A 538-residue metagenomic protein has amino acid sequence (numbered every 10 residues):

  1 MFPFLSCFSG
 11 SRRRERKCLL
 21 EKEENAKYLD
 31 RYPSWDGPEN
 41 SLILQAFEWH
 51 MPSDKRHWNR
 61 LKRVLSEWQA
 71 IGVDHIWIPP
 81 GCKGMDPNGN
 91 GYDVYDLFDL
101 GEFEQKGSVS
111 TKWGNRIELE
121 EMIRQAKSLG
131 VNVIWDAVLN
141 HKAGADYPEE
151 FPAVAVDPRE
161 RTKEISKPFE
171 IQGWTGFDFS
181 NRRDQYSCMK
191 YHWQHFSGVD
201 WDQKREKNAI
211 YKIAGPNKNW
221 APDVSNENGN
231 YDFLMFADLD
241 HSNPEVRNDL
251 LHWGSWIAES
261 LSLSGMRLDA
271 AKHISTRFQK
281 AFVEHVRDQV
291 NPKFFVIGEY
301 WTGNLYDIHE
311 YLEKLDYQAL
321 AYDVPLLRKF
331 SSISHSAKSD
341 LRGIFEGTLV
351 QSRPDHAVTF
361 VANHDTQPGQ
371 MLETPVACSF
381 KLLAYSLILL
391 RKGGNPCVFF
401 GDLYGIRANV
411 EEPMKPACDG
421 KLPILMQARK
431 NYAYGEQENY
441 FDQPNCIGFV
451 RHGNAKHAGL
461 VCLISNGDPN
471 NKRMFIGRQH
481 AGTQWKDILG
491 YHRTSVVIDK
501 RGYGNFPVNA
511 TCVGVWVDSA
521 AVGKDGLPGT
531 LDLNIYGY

Functional and structural regions predicted by a protein language model:
F4-C7, R13-S41, R60-Q69, V73 (+6 more regions): Active-site-proximal helices and loops of the catalytic beta/alpha 8
E21-K55, F233-L239, N243: Boundary/entry segment of secreted carbohydrate-active catalytic domains
A46-H50, K106-S108, P368-L372, L460: Short, basic, glycine/proline-bearing loop/turn elements
E48-F103, N230, A237-R247: N-terminal carbohydrate-binding/catalytic regions of secreted carbohydrate-active enzymes
C82, L139, A143, W201 (+3 more regions): Active-site-proximal loop/turn and secondary-structure-junction residues that shape catalytic pockets, frequently
T111-G114: Active-site loop and adjoining helix of the penicillin-binding protein/serine DD-peptidase-beta-lactamase fold
D146-P148: Secretory-pathway/luminal and periplasmic proteins that interact with or process carbohydrate-rich
Q185-E245, E259: Long, low-complexity, polar/charged, intrinsically disordered or flexibly structured peripheral segments
